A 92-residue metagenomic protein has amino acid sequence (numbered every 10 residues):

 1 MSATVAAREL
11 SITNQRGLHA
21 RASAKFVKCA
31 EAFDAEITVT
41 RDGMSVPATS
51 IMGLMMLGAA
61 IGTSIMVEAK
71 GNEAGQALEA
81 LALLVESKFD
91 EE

Functional and structural regions predicted by a protein language model:
S2, K28, E79-A80: Long, contiguous binding/interaction regions
S2-T4, G58-A59: Solvent-exposed alpha-helices and their adjacent loops that cap or buttress functional pockets in soluble metabolic
A3-E9, S64-M66: Intrinsic-disorder/low-complexity, polar/charged segments enriched in Ser/Thr/Lys/Arg/Asp/Glu/Gln
S11-I61: Compact, glycine-rich, soluble single-domain proteins
A60-E92: C-terminal structural segments of small proteins and small subunits
